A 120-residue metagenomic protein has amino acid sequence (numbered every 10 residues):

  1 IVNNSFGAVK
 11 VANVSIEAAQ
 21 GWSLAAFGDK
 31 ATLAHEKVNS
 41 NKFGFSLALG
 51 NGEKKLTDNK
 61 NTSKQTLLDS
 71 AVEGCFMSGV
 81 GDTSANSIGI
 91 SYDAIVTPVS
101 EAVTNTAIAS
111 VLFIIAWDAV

Functional and structural regions predicted by a protein language model:
I1-S63: Surface-exposed interaction patch
V2-K10, T66-V120: C-terminal, structured domain-capping segment
